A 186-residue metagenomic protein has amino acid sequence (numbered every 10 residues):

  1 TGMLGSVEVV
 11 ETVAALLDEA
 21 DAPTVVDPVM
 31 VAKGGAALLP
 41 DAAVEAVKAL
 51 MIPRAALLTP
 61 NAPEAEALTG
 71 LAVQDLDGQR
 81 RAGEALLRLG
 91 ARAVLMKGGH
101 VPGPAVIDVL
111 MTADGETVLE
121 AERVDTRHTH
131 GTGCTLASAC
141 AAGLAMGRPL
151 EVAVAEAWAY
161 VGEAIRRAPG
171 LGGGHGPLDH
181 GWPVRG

Functional and structural regions predicted by a protein language model:
T1-P53, L57-P60: Glycine/small-residue-rich loop that forms an oxyanion/phosphate-binding "nest" at active or ligand-binding sites
M3, M30, E64, G98-P102 (+2 more regions): Glycine-rich beta-alpha junction loops
A15-E19, L110, D114-G115, L150-V152: Nucleotide and nucleotide-moiety/phosphate-recognizing core
D41-E116: Conserved phosphate/ATP/ADP-binding segment of small-molecule kinases
E66-A67, R127-L150: Short, small-residue alpha-helix embedded
A72-Q79, A145-A155: Short, charged, surface-exposed loops that flank catalytic or proteolytic processing sites
T117-H130: Short pre-catalytic strand/loop immediately N-terminal to key active-site residues, enriched for Gly-Thr
E151-G186: Charged C-terminal helix
